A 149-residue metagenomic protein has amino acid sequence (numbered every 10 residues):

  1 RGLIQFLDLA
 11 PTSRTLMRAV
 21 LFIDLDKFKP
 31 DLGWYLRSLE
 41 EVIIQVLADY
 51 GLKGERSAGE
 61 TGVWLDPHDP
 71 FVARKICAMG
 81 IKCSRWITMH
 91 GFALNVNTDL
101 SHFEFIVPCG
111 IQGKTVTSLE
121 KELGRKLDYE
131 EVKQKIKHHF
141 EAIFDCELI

Functional and structural regions predicted by a protein language model:
G2-F6, R14-L16, V20-I149: Catalytic beta-strand/loop module used to bind and position nucleotide/cofactor moieties in cofactor-attachment
A10: Functional transmembrane helices that embed catalytic/metal-coordinating motifs
